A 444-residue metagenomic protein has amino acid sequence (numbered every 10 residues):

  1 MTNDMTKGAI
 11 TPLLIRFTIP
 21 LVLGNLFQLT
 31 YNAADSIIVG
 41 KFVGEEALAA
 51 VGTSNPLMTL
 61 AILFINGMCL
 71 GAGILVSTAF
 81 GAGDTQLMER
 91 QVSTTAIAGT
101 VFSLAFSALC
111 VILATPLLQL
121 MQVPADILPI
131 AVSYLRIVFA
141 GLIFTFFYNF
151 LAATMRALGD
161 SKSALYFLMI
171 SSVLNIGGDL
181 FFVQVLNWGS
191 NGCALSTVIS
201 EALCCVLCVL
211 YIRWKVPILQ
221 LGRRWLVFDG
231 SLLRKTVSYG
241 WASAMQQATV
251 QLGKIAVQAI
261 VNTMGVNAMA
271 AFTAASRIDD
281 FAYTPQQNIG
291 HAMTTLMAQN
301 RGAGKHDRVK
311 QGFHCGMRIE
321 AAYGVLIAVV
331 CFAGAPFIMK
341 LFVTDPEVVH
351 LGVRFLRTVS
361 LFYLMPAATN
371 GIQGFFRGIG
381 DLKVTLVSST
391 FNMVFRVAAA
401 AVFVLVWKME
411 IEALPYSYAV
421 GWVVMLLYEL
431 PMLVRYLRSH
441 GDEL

Functional and structural regions predicted by a protein language model:
M1-T18, V76-G141, V185-W241, M297-F362 (+1 more regions): Short alpha-helical transmembrane segments in multi-pass integral membrane proteins
M5-F42, P56-G71, L75, T100-S107 (+5 more regions): N-terminal transmembrane alpha-helices
R16-D35, I137, S171, S200-C204 (+4 more regions): Transmembrane helical elements of multi-pass membrane transporters/channels
L26, T30-A49, L118-A125, F181-W188 (+5 more regions): Helix-terminus/linker motif at the lipid-water interface of multi-pass membrane proteins
V39-T59, D126-I130, S190-C193, L232-Y239 (+5 more regions): Interfacial/gating helices of multi-pass transporter permease domains
L48-A108, T145-A164, A271-A335, P366-G380 (+1 more regions): Small-residue-rich hydrophobic transmembrane alpha-helices
L60-L63, N175-D179, C204-V209, F281-T284 (+3 more regions): Hydrophobic transmembrane alpha-helices of multi-pass small-molecule transporters
C69, I137-R156, A164-S172, C193-C208 (+4 more regions): Short runs within selected transmembrane alpha-helices of multi-pass transporters and secretion channels
